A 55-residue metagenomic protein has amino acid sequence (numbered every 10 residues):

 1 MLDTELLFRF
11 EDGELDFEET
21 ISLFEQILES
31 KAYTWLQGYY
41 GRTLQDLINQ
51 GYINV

Functional and structural regions predicted by a protein language model:
M1-V55: Catalytic phosphate/metal-binding cores of nucleic-acid and nucleotide-processing enzymes, i.e., regions that mediate
